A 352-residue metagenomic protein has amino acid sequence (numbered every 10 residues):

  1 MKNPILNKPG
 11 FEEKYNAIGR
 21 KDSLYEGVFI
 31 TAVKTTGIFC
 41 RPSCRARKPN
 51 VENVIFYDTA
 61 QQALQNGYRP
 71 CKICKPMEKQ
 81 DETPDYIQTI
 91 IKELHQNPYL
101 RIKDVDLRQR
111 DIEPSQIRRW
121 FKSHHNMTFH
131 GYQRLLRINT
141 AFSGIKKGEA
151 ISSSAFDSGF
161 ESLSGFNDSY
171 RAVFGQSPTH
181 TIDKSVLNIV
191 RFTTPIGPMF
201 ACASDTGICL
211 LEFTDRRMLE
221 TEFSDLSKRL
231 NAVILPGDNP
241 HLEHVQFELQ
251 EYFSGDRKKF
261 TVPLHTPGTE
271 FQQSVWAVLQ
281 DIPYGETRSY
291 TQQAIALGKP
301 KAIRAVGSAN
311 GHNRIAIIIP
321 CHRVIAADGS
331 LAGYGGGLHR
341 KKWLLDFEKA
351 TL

Functional and structural regions predicted by a protein language model:
M1-G27, V33-E52, D58-S164, D168 (+3 more regions): Basic nucleic-acid-binding alpha-helical/helix-turn surface characteristic of O6-alkylguanine DNA
K301-W343: Short glycine/serine-rich loop segments
